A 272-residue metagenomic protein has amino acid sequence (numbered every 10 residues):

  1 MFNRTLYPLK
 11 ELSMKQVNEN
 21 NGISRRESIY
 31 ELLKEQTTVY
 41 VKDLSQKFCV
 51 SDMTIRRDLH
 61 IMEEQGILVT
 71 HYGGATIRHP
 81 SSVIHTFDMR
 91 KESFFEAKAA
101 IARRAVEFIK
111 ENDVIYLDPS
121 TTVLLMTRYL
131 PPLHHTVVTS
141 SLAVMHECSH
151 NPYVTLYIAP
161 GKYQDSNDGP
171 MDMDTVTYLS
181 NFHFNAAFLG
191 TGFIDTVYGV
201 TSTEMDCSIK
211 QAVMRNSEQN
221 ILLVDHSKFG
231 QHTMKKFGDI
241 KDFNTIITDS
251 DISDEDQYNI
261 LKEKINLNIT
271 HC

Functional and structural regions predicted by a protein language model:
F2-K42, K47, M53-P119, T127-Y129 (+1 more regions): HTH-adjacent hinge/linker in prokaryotic transcriptional regulators
L12-N21, E27, E31, T38-V41 (+3 more regions): Conserved phosphate- and dinucleotide-binding cores of soluble alpha/beta proteins, encompassing both enzyme active
I67, H135, I265-N266: Short aromatic/hydrophobic-glycine micro-motifs
D88-E92, P132-H134, G199-S202: Short glycine-enriched, charge-decorated loop/helix-capping segments at active-site entrances that position
E111-I115, P132-T136, F243-T245: Short active-site oxyanion
T121-T122, V144: A generic "binding-loop/recognition-motif" signal
R128-P131, V137-E147: Catalytic core of membrane glycerolipid acyltransferases/transacylases, capturing the structured, soluble-facing
